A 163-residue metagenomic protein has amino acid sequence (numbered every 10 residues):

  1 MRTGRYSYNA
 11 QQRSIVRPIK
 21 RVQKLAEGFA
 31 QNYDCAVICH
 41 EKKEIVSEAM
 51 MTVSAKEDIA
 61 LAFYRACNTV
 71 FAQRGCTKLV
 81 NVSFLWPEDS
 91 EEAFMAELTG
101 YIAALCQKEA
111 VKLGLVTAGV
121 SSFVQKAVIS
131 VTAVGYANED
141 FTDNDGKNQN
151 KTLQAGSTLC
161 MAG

Functional and structural regions predicted by a protein language model:
M1-A55, V82-L85, E97, Y101-T117 (+3 more regions): Extreme N-terminal cap/leader segments of soluble proteins
Y33-V37, F63-A72, T117-G119, G146: Short, charged beta->alpha transition segments
C39-T77: Active-site cofactor/substrate anionic-group-binding motifs, chiefly glycine- and Lys/Arg-rich phosphate-binding loops
T69, L105, K151: Hydrophobic/aromatic ligand-binding patch that stacks against planar heteroaromatic rings of cofactors or nucleotides
F84-E92: Glycine-rich, proline-tolerant flexible connector loops at the mouths of alpha/beta enzymes
G119-Q125: Glycine/charge-rich, flexible interdomain linkers and switch-proximal surface loops that mediate coupling
V131-G163: Phosphate/diphosphate-binding glycine-rich loops and adjacent basic-rich segments that engage nucleotide
